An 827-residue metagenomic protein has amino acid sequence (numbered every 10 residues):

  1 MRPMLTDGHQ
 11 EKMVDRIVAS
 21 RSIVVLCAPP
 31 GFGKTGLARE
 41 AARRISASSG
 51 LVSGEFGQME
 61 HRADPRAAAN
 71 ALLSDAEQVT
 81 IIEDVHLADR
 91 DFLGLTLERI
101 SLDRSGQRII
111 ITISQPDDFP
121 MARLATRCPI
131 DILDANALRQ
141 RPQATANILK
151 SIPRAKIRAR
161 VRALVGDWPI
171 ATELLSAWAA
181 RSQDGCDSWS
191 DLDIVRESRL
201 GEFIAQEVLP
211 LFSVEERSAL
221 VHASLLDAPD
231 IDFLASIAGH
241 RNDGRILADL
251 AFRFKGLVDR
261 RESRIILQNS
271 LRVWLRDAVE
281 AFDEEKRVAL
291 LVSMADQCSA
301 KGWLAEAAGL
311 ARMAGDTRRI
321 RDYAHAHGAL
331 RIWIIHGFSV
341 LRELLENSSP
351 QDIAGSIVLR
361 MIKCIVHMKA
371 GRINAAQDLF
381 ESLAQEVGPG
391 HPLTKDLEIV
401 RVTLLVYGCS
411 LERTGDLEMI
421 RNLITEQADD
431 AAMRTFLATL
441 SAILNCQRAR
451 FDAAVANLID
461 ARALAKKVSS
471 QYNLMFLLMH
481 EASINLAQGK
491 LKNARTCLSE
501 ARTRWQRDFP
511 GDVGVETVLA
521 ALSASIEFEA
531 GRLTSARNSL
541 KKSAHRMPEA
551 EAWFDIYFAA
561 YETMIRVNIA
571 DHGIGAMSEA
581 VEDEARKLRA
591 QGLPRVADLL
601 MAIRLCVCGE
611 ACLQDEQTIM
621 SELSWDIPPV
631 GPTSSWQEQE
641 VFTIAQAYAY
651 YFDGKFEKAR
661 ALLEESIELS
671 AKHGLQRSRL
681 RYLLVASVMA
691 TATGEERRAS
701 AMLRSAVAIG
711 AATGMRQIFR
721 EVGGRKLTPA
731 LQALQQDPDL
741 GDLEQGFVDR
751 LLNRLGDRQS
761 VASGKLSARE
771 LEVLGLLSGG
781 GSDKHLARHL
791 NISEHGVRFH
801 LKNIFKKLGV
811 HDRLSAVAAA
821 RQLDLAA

Functional and structural regions predicted by a protein language model:
Q10, G36, F92-R160, L164 (+4 more regions): Alpha-helical sensor/transducer elements of the RecA-like P-loop NTPase core
L72-L93: Conserved P-loop NTPase "ATPase switch" module shared by AAA+ and STAND
L95-T96, P120, R158, E197-A278: C-terminal boundary/linker of central alpha/beta nucleotide-binding cores
I132, S151-R199, V214-S218, L225-A228 (+3 more regions): Amphipathic alpha-helical "lid/sensor" segments that cap RecA-like P-loop NTPase cores
L211, D259-V358, V366-A370, A375 (+2 more regions): A structural signal for repeat-array scaffolds
W303-E306, D316-R321, G355-V358, P389-T403 (+11 more regions): Alpha-solenoid helical repeat architecture
L345-E346, P350-Y561: Internal alpha-solenoid helical repeat scaffolds
N753-K802, K806-H811, S815-A827: Helix-turn-helix DNA-binding segment
